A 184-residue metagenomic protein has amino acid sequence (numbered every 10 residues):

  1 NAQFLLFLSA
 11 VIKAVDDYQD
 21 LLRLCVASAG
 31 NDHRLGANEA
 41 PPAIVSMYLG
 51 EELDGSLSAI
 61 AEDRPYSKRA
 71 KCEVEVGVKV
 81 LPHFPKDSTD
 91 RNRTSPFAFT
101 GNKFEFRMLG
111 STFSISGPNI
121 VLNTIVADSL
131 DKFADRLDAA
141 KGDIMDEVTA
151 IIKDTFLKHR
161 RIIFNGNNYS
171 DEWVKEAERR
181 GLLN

Functional and structural regions predicted by a protein language model:
N1-N184: Active-site capping/gating regions of soluble enzymes
